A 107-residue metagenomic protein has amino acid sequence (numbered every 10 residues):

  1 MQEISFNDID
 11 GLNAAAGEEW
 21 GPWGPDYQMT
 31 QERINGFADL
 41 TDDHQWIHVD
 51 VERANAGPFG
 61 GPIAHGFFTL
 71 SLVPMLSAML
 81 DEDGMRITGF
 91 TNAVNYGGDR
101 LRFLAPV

Functional and structural regions predicted by a protein language model:
M1-A64: Catalytic strand-loop segment that frames the active site of acyl-thioester-processing enzymes
N35-A38, L70-P74: Predominant activation on well-ordered alpha-helical scaffold segments within soluble catalytic domains
G57-G61, S71-V107: Hydrophobic beta-strand-centered segment that forms part of the acyl-chain substrate-binding groove
H65, T69: Hydrophobic (often cysteine-bearing) scaffold residues that line and stabilize catalytic clefts of nucleotide/cofactor
